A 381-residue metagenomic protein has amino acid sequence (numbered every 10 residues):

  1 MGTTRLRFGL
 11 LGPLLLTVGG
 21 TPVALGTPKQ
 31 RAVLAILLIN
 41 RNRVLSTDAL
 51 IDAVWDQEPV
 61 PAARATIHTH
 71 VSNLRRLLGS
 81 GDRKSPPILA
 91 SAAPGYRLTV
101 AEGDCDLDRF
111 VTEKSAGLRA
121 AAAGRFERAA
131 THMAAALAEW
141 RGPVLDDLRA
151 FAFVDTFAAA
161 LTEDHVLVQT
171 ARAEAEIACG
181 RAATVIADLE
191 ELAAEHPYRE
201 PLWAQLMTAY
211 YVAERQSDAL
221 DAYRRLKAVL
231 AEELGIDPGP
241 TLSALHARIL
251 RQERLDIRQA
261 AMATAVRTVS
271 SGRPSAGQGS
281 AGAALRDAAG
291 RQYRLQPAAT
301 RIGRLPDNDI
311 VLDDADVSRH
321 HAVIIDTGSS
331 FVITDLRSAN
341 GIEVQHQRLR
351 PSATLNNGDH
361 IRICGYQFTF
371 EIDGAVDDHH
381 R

Functional and structural regions predicted by a protein language model:
M1-Q30, P87-R97, M262-Q292, P297-T300: Short boundary/linker motifs that mark transitions into or out of structured domains
G2, V23-A24, I39, P59-R64 (+2 more regions): Intrinsically disordered, charged and Pro/Gly-enriched terminal/linker segments that flank large helical-solenoid
L16, N40-I67, R337-A339, H346-Q347: Positively charged, aromatic-enriched patches within helix-turn-helix-type DNA-binding elements, predominantly
T17, E139, R286-D287, E343 (+1 more regions): A general beta-strand register signal
V23-V54, L74, P201-L206, H320: Short amphipathic alpha-helical recognition elements used for nucleic-acid or partner binding across transcription
T27-A35, V60-G81: DNA-recognition element of transcription regulators
T241-A315, I325, R362, A375-R381: Intrinsically disordered, low-complexity acidic Ser/Thr-rich regulatory segments
R294-Q367: Forkhead-associated
